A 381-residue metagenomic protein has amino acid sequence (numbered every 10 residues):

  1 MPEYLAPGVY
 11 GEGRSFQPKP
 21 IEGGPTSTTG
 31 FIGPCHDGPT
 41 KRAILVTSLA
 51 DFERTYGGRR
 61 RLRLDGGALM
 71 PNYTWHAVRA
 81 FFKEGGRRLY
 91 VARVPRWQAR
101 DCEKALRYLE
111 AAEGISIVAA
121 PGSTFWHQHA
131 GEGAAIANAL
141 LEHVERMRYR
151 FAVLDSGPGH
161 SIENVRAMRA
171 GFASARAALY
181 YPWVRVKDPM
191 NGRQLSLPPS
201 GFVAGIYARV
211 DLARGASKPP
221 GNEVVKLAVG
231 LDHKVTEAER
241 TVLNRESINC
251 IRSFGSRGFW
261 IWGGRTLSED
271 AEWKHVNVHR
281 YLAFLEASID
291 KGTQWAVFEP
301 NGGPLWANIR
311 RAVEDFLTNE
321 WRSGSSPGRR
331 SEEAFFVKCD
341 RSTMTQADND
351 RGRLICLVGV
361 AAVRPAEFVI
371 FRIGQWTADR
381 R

Functional and structural regions predicted by a protein language model:
M1-W97, K104-W126, G131-G133, A139-R381: Structured, hydrophobic secondary-structure cores that serve as assembly/anchoring elements
